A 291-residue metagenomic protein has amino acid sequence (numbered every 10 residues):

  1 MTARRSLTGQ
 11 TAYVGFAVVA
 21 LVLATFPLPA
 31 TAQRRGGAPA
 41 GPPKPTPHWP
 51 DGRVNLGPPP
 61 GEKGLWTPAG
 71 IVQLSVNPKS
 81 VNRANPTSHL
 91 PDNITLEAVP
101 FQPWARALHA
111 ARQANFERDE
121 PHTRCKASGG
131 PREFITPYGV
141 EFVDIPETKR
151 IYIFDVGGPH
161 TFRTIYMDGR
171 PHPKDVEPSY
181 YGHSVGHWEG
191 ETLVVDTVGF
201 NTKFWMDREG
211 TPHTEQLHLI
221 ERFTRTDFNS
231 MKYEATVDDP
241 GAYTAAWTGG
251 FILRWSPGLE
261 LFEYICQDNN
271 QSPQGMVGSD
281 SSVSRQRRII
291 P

Functional and structural regions predicted by a protein language model:
T2-A17: Bacterial N-terminal signal peptides that target proteins for export
L21, T25-P291: PEST-like low-complexity, intrinsically disordered acidic/proline/serine-rich tracts that flank trafficking/processing
